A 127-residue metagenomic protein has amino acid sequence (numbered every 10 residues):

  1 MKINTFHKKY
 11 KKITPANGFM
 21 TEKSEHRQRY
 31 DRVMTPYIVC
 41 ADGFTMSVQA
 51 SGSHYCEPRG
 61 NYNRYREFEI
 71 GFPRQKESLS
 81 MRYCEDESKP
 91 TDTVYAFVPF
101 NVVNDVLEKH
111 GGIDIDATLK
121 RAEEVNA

Functional and structural regions predicted by a protein language model:
M1-A41: Negatively charged, low-complexity tracts enriched in Asp/Glu with abundant Ser/Thr
K2, R32-P36, D42-F44, R64-E69 (+2 more regions): Generic structural motif recognizing short loop/turn segments at the entrances and edges of beta-strands
Y10-I13, E77, M81-A127: Low-complexity intrinsically disordered segments
A16, A50, E69, K109-H110: Intrinsically disordered, low-complexity segments enriched in small/polar residues
S24-R64: Amphipathic, interaction-prone secondary-structure segments
I38, V48, I70-F72, V103 (+1 more regions): Generic structural hydrophobic/aromatic packing signal, biased to beta-strands
S51-P90: Acidic, aromatic-enriched beta-alpha/helix-loop junctions
